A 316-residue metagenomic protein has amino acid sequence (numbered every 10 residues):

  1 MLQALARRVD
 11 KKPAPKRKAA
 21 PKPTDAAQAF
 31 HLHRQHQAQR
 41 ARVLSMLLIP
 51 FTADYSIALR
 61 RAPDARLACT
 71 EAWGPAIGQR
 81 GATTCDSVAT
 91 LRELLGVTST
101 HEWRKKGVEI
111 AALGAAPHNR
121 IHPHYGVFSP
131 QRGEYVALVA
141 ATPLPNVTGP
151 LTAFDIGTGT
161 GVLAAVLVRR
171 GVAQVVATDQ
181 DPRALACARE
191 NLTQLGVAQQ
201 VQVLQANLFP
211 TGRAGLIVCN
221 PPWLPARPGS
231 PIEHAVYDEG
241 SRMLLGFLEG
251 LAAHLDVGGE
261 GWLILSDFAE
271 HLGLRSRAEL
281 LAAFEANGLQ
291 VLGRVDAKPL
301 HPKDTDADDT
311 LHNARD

Functional and structural regions predicted by a protein language model:
M1-A111: N-terminal auxiliary segments of SAM/dcSAM-dependent transferases
C69-V166: SAM-dependent Rossmann-like transferase core, predominantly class I methyltransferases with a strong bias toward
H122, Q202-L204, L292-V295: General small-molecule cofactor/ligand-binding pocket signal
R132-C219, P225-G229: Conserved SAM/SAH cofactor-binding pocket of Class I
P182, I232-D256: Glycine-rich S-adenosyl-L-methionine
W223-L224, S241, S266-H271: Short "lid" loop at the C-terminus of a central beta-strand within the Rossmann-like core of SAM-dependent
G258-S266: Conserved beta-strand signature within the Rossmann-like core of class I S-adenosyl-L-methionine
L272, R277-D316: Class I S-adenosyl-L-methionine
